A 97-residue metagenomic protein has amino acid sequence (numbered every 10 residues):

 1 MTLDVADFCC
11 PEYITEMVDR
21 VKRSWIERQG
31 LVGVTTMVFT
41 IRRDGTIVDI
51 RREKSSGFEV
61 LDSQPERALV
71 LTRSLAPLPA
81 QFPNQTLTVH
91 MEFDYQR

Functional and structural regions predicted by a protein language model:
M1-T2, R52: Short linear capping/connector segments at secondary-structure termini
T2, T15, T35-T36, T40 (+3 more regions): Residue-identity detector for threonine
L3-F8, R23-L31, E66-R97: Short, positively biased Gly/Pro-containing turn/loop motifs at secondary-structure boundaries
D7-T15, S56-S63: Soluble non-cytosolic domains of exported or imported proteins
Y13, I50-R51, L61, H90 (+1 more regions): Solvent-exposed, well-ordered amphipathic alpha-helical segments that flank/support binding or catalytic loops
E16, R20-S24: Solvent-exposed, charged/polar functional surfaces in cytosolic regulatory/catalytic domains
G30-E59, E66-L69: Short tight loops/turns at secondary-structure junctions
